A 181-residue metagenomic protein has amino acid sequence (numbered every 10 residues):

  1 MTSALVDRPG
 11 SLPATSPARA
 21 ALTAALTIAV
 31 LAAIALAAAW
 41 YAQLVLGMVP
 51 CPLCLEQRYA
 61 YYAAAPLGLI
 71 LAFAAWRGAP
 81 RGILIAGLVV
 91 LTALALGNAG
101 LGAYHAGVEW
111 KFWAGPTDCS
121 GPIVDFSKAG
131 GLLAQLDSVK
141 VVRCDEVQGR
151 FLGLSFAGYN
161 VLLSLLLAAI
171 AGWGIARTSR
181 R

Functional and structural regions predicted by a protein language model:
M1-A21: Short, Lys/Arg-rich, polar N-terminal cytosolic tail immediately upstream of the first transmembrane signal-anchor
A18-V30, R77-A99, A169: Interfacial segments of alpha-helical transmembrane regions
V30-A37, P66, I70, V90-L96 (+1 more regions): Generic alpha-helical transmembrane segments of integral inner-membrane proteins, especially permease/transport modules
I34-Q43, L96-F112: C-terminal TM-helix exit segments that contain a strictly Trp-centered aromatic cap at the helix terminus
M48-A63: Loop-to-helix transition at the N-terminal end of transmembrane alpha-helices
I70-G78, G172-S179: Structural signal for the C-terminal ends of transmembrane alpha-helices and the immediately following loop
W110-S155: Extracytosolic (periplasmic/ER-lumenal) interhelical loops and adjacent juxtamembrane/interface segments of multi-pass
S138-R181: A hydrophobic membrane-anchoring alpha-helix module
